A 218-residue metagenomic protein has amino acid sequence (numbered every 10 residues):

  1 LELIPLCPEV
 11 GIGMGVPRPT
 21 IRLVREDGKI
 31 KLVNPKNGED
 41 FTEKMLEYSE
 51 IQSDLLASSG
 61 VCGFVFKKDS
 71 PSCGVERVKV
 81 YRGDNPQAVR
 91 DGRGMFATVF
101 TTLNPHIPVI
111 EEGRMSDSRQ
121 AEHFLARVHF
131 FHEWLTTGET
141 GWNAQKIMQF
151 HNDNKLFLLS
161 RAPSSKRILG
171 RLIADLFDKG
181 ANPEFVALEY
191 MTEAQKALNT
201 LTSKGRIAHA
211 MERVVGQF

Functional and structural regions predicted by a protein language model:
L3-K29: Short, surface-exposed acidic-centric catalytic microdomains
P5-C7, C62-K67, P108-G113: A structural signal for short, well-ordered beta-strand segments and their strand-loop junctions that often border
E9-I12, S70-S72, G113-S116: Active-site-proximal loop/turn and secondary-structure-junction residues that shape catalytic pockets, frequently
M14-G15, S72-E76, S118-A121: Short catalytic/ligand-binding loop motif for oxyanion handling, primarily in non-cytosolic enzymes, centered on
R22-E39, V78-R90: A charged helix-plus-loop insertion that forms the helical arch/lid used to bind and gate nucleic-acid substrates
P35-I51, L55, P86-R161: Divalent-metal-activated hydrolytic enzyme cores
Y48-D84: N-terminal glycine-rich phosphate/adenylate-binding segment common to multiple enzyme folds
T136-G216: Helix-loop elements that line ligand-binding/catalytic pockets
